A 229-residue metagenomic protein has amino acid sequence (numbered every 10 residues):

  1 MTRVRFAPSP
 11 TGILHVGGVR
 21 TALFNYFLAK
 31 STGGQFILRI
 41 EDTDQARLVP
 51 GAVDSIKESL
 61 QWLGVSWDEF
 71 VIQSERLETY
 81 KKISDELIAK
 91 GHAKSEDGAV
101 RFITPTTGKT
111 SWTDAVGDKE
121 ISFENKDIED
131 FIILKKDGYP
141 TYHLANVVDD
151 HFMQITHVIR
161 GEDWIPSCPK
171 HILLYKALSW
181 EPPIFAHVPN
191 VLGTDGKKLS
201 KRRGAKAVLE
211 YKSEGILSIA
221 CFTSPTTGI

Functional and structural regions predicted by a protein language model:
M1-A99, K126, P166-L178: N-terminal Rossmann-like or analogous alpha/beta NTP/dinucleotide-binding catalytic cores that position adenine
M1-I13, G34, A186, K197-L199 (+2 more regions): Non-catalytic terminal extensions that flank enzyme cores
F6-P10, I40-D42, V148, F152 (+2 more regions): Short, histidine-centered active-site or binding-site loop motifs used for metal coordination, general acid-base
W62-G64, Q154, S179, G215 (+1 more regions): Glycine-centered secondary-structure boundary/capping sites
L63-G64, H151-Q154, L199-G204, A220-T226: Short acidic (Asp/Glu) and glycine-rich catalytic loops that position anionic groups and cofactors
I72-Q73, E86-K201, A207-Y211: Active-site cores that bind ATP or allylic diphosphates and position pyrophosphate for catalysis
L77, K81, L192-D195, L217-A220: Short, surface-exposed, charged/polar-biased interaction segments
